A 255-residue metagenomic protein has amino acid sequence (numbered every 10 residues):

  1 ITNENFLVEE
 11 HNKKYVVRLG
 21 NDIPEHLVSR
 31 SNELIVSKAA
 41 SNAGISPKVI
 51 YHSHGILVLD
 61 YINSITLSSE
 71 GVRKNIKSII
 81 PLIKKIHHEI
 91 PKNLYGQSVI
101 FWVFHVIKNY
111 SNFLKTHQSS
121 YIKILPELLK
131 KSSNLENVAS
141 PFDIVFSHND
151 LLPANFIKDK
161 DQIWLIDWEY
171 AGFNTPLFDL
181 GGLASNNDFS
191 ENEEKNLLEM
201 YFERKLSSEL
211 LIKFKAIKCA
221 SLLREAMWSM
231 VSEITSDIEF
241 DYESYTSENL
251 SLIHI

Functional and structural regions predicted by a protein language model:
T2-I100, P141: ATP-binding pocket architecture of kinase catalytic cores
T2-N12, V16-V17, S133-F178: Active-site acidic catalytic loop and adjacent metal/ATP-binding pocket of ATP-dependent phosphoryl transfer enzymes
D22, S64, I163, A171-F173 (+1 more regions): Activation segment
S41, I83-H87, S111, L223-I234: Short, amphipathic alpha-helical segments that act as regulatory/interfacial helices in nucleotide-processing proteins
T66-P126, N137-I144, G172-N174, F240-S247: A cross-family kinase active-site recognition segment
L177-L206, C219-D237: Active-site activation/catalytic loop segments of kinase-like enzymes and analogous catalytic loops in related
I212, A216-C219: Start-of-helix signal in alpha-solenoid helical-repeat scaffolds, especially tetratricopeptide repeats
I253-I255: Conserved small/polar residues in nucleotide/adenosyl-binding loops
